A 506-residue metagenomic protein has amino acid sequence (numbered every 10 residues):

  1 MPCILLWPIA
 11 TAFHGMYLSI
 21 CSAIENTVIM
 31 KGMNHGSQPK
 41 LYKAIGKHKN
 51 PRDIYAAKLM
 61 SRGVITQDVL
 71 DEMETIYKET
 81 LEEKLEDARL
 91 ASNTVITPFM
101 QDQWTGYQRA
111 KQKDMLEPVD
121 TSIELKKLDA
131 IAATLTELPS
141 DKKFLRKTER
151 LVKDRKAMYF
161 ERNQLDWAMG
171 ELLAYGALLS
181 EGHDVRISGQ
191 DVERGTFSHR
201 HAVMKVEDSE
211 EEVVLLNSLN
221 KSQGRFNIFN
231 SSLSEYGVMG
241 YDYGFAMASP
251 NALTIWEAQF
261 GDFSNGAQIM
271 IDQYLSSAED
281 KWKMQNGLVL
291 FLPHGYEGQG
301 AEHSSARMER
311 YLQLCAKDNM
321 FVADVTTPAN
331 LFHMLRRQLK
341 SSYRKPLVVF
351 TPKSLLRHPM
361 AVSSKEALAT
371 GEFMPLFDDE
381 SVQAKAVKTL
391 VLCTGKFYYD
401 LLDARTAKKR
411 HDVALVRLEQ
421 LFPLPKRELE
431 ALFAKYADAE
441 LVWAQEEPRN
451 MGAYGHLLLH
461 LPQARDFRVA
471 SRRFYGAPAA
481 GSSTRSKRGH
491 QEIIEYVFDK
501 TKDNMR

Functional and structural regions predicted by a protein language model:
M1: Acidic helix/loop or adjacent segment enriched in Glu/Asp that either coordinates divalent metal
I4-D324, P328-R506: Flexible, glycine-rich loop/tail regions that form catalytic "lids" or insertion modules at the edges of active sites
